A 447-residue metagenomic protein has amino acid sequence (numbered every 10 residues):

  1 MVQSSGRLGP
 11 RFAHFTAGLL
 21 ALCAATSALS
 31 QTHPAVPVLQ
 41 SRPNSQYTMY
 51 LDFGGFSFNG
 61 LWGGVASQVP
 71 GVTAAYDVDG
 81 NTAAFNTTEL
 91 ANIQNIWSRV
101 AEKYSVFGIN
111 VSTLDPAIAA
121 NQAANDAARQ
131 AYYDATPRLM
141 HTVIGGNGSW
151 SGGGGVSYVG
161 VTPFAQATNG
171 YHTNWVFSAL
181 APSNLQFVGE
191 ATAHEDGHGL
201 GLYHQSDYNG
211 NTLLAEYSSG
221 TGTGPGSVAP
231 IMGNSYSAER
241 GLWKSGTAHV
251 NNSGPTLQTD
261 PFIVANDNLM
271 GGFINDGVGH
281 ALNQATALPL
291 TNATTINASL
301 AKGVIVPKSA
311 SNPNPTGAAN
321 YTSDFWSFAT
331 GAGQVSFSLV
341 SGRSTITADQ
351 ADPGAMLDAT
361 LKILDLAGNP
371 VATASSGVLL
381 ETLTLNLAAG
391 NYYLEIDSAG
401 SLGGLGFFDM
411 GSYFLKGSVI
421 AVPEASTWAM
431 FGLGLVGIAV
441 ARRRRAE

Functional and structural regions predicted by a protein language model:
V2-A17: Bacterial N-terminal signal peptides that target proteins for export
A28-S30: Boundary at the C-terminal end of the N-terminal hydrophobic targeting segment
P43-Q46, G54, F58-Y208: Active-site-proximal segment of zinc-dependent metalloprotease catalytic domains
A127-Q130, A181-S253: The catalytic-center signature of Zn2+-dependent metalloproteases
S235, N251-L290, D324-W326, A351-N369 (+1 more regions): C-terminal edge strands of extracellular/lumenal beta-sandwich accessory domains
A298, P307, N314-G354, L361 (+2 more regions): Hydrophobic beta-strand segments within beta-rich accessory/binding domains
E424-A441: A short, hydrophobic C-terminal helix/tail in secreted or cell-surface proteins
